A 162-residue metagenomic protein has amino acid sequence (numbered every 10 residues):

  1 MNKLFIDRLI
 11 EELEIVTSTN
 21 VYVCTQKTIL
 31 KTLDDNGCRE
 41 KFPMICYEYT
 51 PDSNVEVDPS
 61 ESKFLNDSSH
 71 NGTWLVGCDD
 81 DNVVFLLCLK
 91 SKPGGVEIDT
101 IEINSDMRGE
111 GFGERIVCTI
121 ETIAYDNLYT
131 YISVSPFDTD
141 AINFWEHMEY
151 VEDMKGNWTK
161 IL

Functional and structural regions predicted by a protein language model:
M1-P51: Conserved N-terminal entry element of GNAT/NAT acetyltransferase domains
L33-D99: Acetyl-CoA-dependent GNAT
I103, G109-T122: Conserved acetyl-CoA-binding loop-helix of GNAT-fold acetyltransferases
T130: Short acidic/polar active-site loop segments enriched in Thr and Asp
S133-N143, T159-L162: Conserved beta-strand-loop-alpha-helix junction that forms the acyl-donor binding cleft
E146-K155: Conserved acetyl-CoA-binding loop of GNAT-fold acetyltransferases
